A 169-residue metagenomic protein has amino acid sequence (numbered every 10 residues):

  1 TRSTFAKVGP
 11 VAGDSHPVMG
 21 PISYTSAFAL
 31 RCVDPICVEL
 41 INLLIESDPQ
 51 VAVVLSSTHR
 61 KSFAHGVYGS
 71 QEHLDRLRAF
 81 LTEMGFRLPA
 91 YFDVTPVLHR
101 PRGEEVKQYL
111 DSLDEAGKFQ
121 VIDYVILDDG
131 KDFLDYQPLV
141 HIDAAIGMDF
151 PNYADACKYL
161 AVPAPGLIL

Functional and structural regions predicted by a protein language model:
T1-Q50: Active-site neighborhood of HAD-like aspartate-dependent phosphohydrolases
R2-K7, G66-G69, D135-V140: Short aromatic-enriched loop/helix-cap "lid" or pocket-rim segments at secondary-structure transitions that line
R31-V33, K61-H65, V97-R100: Acidic-and-aromatic substrate-binding clefts and catalytic sites of carbohydrate-active enzymes
N42, D48, H59, D143 (+1 more regions): Functionally constrained cores in energy, signaling, and assembly domains
D48-H73: Substrate-recognition element of Asp-dependent hydrolases with the DxDx(T/V) motif
Q71-L169: C-terminal cap/substrate-recognition subdomain and adjoining C-terminal extension of metal-dependent phosphatase-like
